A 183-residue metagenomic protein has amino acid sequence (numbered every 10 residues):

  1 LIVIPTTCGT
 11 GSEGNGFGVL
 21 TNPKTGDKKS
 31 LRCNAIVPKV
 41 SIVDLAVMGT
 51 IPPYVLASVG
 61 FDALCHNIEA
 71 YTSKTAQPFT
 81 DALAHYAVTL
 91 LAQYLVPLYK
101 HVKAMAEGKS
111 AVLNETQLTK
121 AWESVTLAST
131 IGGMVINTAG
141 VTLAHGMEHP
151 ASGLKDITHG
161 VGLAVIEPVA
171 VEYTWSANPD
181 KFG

Functional and structural regions predicted by a protein language model:
L1-F79, A87: A glycine/threonine-rich phosphate-anchoring loop and its flanking beta-alpha core in nucleotide/phosphate-binding
A70-G183: Active-site segments that bind and position negatively charged phosphate/pyrophosphate groups
